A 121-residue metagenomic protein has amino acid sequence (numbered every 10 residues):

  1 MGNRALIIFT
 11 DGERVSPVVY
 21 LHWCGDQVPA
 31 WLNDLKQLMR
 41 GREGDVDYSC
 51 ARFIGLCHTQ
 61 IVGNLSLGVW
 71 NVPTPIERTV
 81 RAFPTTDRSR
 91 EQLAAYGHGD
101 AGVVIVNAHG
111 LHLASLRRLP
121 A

Functional and structural regions predicted by a protein language model:
R4-F9: Short beta-strand scaffold segments in enzyme catalytic cores
T10-V15, N107-H109: Short acidic-glycine loop/turn motifs at beta-strand connectors
R14-Y48: Short, flexible N-terminal segments of the mature chain
L35-A121: Low-complexity intrinsically disordered segments
